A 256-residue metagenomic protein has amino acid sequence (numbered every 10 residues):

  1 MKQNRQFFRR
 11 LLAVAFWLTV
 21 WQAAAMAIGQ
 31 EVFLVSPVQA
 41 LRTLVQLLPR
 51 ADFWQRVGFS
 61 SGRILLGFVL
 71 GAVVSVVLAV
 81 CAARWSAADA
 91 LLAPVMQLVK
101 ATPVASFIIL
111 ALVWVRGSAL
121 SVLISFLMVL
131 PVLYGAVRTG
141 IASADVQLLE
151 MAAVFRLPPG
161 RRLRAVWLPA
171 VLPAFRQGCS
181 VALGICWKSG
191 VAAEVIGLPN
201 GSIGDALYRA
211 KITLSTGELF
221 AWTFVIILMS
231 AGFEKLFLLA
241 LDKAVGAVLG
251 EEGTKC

Functional and structural regions predicted by a protein language model:
N4-I28: N-terminal signal-anchor transmembrane alpha helix
A27-V69: Periplasmic/extracellular loop-to-transmembrane helix junction in inner-membrane transport proteins
L66-M96, I109: Transmembrane-helix boundary motif in ABC transporter permease subunits
S86, Q177, A221-C256: C-terminal transmembrane helix and the adjacent membrane-cytosol boundary/short C-terminal tail of inner/organellar
Q97-V132, T139: Generic hydrophobic transmembrane alpha-helix motif, especially the helices
L123-L127, G160-A193, A221: Transmembrane alpha-helices
A136-F175, L207: Short cytoplasmic-facing helical segments at TM-TM junctions of multi-pass membrane proteins
G178-L228: Non-cytoplasmic
